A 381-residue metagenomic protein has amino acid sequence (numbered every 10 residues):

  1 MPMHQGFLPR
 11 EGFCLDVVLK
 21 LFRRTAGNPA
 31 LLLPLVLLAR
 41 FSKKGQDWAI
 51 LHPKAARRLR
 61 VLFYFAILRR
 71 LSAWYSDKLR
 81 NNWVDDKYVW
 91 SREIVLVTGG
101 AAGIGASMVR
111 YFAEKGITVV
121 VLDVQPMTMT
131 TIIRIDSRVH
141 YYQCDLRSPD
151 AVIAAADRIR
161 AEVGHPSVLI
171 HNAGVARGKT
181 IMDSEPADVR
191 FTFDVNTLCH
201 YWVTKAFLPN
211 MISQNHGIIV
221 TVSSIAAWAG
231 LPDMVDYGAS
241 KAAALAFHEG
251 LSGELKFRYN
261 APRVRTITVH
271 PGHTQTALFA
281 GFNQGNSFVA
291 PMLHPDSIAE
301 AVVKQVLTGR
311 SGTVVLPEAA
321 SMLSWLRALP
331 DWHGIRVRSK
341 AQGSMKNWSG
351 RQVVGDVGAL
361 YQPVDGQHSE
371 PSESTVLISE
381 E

Functional and structural regions predicted by a protein language model:
D77-T118: Canonical Rossmann dinucleotide-binding motif of NAD(H)/NADP(H)-dependent dehydrogenases/reductases, specifically
N172-K179: Conserved NAD(P)H cofactor-binding loop of Rossmann-fold oxidoreductase domains
T180-I181, E185-R190: Substrate-binding pocket helix/loop in short-chain dehydrogenase/reductase
S184, G230-G238: Active-site loop-to-helix junction immediately N-terminal to the catalytic Tyr of the SDR YXXXK motif in Rossmann-fold
T204, S240: Active-site helix of classical SDR
S224: Residue(s) in the substrate-gating loop at a strand-loop-helix junction that position the organic substrate next
L255-E318: SDR active-site lid
